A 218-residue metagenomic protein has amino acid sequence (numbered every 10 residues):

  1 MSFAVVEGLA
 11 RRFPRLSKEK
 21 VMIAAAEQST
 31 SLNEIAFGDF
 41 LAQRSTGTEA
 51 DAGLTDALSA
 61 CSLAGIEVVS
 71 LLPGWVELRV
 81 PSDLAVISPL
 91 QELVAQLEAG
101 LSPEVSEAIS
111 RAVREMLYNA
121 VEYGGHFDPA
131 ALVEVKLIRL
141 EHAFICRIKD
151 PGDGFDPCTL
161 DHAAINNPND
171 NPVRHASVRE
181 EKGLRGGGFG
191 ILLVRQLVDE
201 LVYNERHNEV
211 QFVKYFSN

Functional and structural regions predicted by a protein language model:
S2-A10, P14-S17, V21, A95: Generic low-complexity, intrinsically disordered segments
F13-R44, A52-E77, V121-N218: Conserved beta-strand-loop-beta-strand hairpin that lines the nucleotide-binding pocket of ATP/GTP-utilizing enzymes
L71-E104, I165: Helix-loop-beta hinge of the Bergerat
S82-A85, R111, H207: Short beta->alpha linker loops
E104-P129: Conserved ATP-binding N-box helix of the HATPase_c
